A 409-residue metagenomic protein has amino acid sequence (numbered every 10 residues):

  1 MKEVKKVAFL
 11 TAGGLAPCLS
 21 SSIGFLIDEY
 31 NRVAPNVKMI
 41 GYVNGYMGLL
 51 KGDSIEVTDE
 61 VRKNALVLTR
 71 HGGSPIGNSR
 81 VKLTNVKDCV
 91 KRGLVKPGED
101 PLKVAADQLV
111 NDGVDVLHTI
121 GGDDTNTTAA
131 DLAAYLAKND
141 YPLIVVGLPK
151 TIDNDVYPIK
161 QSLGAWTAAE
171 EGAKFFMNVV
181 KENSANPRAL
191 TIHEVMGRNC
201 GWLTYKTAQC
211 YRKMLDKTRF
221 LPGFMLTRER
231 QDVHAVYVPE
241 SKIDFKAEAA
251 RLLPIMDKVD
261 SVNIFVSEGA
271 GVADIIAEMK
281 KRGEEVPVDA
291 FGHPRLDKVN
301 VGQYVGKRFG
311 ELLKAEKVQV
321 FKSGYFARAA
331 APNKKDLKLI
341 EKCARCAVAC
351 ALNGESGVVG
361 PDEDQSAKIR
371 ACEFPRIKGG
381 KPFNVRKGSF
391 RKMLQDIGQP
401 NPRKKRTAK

Functional and structural regions predicted by a protein language model:
K6-A16, P75-G77, D115-G121, G147 (+3 more regions): Short glycine-rich or small-residue beta-strand-to-loop segments that form or flank ligand, phosphate, metal/Fe-S
A12-G14, Y42-M47, R80-V81, G122-D123 (+5 more regions): Short, ordered loop/turn segments at secondary-structure junctions
A16-L26, L49-L50, D100-K103, D123-D131 (+5 more regions): Short glycine/serine/threonine-rich phosphate/pyrophosphate-binding segments that cradle anionic phosphate groups
L19-S22, L50-E56, K87-D88, T128-A133 (+5 more regions): Short acidic, glycine/serine/threonine-rich loops at helix termini
I27-R32, N36-E60, A130, L136-V179: Glycine/threonine-rich beta-strand-loop-alpha-helix active-site module that forms ligand/phosphate-binding
Y30-D112: Glycine-rich nucleotide/cofactor/substrate-binding loop typically near the N-terminus or early in the first domain
Q108, T119-G121, T127-D131, Y135-P142 (+1 more regions): Accessory alpha-helical/coil subdomains and C-terminal extensions that flank or cap enzyme catalytic cores
G271-K409: C-terminal non-catalytic interaction/assembly regions of soluble proteins
